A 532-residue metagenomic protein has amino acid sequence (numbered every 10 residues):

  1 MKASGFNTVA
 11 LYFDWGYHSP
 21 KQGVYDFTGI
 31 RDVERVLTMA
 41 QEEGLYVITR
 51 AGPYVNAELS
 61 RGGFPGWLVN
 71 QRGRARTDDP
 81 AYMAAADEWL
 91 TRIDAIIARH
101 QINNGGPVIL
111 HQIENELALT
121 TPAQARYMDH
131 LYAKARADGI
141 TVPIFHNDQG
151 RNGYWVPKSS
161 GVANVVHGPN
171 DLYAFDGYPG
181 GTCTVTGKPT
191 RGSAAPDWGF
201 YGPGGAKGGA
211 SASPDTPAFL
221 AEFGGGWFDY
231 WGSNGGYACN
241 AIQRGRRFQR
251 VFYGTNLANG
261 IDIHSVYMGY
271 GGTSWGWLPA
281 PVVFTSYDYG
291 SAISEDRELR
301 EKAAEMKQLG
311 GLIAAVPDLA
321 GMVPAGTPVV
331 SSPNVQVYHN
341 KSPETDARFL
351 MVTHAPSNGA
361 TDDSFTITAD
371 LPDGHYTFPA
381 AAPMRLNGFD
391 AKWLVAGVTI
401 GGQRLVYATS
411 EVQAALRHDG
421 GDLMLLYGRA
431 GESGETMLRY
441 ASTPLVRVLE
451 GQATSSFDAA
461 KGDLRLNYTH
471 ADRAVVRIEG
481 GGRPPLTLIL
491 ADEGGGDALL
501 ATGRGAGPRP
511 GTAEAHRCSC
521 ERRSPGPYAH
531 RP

Functional and structural regions predicted by a protein language model:
M1-S60, G66-W67, Y132-A137, V162-V165: Aromatic-lined substrate-binding rim segments of carbohydrate-active enzymes
V9-G16, R50-S60, I109-E114, D148-R151 (+2 more regions): Short, solvent-exposed turn/loop segments enriched in Gly/Ser/Thr/Pro and often Arg
Y12-V24, G29, V33, A57-M83 (+3 more regions): Aromatic- and acidic-residue-enriched carbohydrate-binding clefts of CAZyme catalytic domains
V33, L37, W67-Y82, A133-H146 (+3 more regions): Acidic, His- and aromatic-enriched active-site or binding-groove loops in soluble protein domains that engage sugars
Q41, L45, A133-V142, L172 (+5 more regions): Catalytic-core region of carbohydrate-active enzymes that cleave or remodel glycosidic bonds
A81-S159: Active-site neighborhood of glycoside hydrolase catalytic domains
W275-P317: Aromatic-rich peripheral "rim/lid" segments of glycoside hydrolase catalytic domains that contact and position glycan
A303-P532: Non-catalytic C-terminal accessory domains or segments of carbohydrate-active enzymes
